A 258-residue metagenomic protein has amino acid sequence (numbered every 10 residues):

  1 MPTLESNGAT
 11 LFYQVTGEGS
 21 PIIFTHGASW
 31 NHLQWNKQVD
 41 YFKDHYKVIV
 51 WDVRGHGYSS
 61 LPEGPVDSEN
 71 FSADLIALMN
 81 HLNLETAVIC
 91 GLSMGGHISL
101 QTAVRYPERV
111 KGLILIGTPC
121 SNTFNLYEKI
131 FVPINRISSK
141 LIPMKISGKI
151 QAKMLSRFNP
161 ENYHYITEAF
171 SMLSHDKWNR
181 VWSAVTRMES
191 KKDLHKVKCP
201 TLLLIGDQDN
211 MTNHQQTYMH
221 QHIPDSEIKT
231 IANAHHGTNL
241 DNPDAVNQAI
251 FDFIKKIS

Functional and structural regions predicted by a protein language model:
M1-T10: N-terminal cap/lid segment of alpha/beta-hydrolase-fold proteins
A9-L61: Conserved HGGG/HGGXW glycine-rich cap/lid loop of the alpha/beta-hydrolase fold
D40, I49-C90, Q248: Active-site loop/oxyanion-hole signature of alpha/beta-hydrolase fold enzymes
G91, G95, S99: Gly/Ala-rich beta-loop-alpha elbow adjacent to hydrolase catalytic centers
L100-R105, K111-L141: Flexible "cap/lid" loop of the alpha/beta hydrolase fold
F124-L126, L141-H195: Conserved alpha/beta-hydrolase catalytic His-Asp/Glu region
T201-A234: Conserved loop-alpha-helix segment in the C-terminal half of the alpha/beta-hydrolase fold that carries the catalytic
A234-P243, N247: Catalytic histidine-centered segment of alpha/beta-hydrolase-like enzymes
